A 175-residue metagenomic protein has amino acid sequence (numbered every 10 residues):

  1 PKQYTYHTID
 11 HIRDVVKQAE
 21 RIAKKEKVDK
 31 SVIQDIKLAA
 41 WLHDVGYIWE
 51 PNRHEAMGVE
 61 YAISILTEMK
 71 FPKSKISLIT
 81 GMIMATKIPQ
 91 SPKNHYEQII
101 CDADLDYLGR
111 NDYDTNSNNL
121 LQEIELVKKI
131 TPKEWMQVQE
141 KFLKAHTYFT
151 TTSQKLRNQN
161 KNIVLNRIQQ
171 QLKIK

Functional and structural regions predicted by a protein language model:
P1-K30, L42, F71, I88-K175: Divalent metal-dependent phosphate-bond-processing catalytic cores, especially two-metal-ion Mg2+/Mn2+ enzymes that act
T5, I48, N52, M69: Short gly/ser-rich anion-binding loops that grip negatively charged ligand groups
V15, S31-E50, H54, G58 (+1 more regions): His-Asp-centered metal-binding catalytic motifs of divalent-metal-dependent phosphohydrolases/nucleases
K24, D44-V45, I63, T67: Charged, amphipathic alpha-helical interaction segments
H54-Y61, I65-P89, K93-H95: Helix-adjacent hinge/juxtasegments
